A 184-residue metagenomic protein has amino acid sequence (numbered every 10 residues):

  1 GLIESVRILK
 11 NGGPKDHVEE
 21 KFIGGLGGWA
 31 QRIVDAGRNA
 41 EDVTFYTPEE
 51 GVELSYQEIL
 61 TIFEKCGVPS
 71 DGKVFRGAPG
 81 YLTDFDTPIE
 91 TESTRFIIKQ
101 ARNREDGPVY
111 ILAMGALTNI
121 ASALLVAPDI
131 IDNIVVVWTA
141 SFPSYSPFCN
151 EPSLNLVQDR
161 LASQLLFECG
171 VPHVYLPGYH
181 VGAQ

Functional and structural regions predicted by a protein language model:
G1-Q184: N-terminal acidic, glycine/proline-rich low-complexity segments
